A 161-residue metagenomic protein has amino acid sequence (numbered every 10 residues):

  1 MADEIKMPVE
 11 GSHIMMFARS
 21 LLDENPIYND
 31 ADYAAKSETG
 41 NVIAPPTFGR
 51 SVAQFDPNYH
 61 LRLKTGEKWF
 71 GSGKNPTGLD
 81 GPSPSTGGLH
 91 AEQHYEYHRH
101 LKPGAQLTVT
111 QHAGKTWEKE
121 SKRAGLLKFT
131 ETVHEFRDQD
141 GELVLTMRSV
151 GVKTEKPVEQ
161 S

Functional and structural regions predicted by a protein language model:
M1-A2, H90-S161: HotDog/MaoC-like acyl-thioester-processing domains
M1-E92, V158-S161: Hot-dog-fold acyl-thioester-processing enzymes
